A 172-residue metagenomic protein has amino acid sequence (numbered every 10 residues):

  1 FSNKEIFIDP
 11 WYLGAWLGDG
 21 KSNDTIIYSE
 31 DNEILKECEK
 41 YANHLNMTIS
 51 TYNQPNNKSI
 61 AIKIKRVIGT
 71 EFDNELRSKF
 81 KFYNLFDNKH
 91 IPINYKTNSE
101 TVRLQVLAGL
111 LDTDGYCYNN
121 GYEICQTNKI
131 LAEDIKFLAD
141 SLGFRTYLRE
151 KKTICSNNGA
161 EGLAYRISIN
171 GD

Functional and structural regions predicted by a protein language model:
F1-N158, A164-R166: Intein-associated homing endonuclease modules of the LAGLIDADG/DOD-type, together with closely related HINT-family
G171-D172: Short, intrinsically disordered, charge-balanced linker/junction segments flanking boundaries in proteins
